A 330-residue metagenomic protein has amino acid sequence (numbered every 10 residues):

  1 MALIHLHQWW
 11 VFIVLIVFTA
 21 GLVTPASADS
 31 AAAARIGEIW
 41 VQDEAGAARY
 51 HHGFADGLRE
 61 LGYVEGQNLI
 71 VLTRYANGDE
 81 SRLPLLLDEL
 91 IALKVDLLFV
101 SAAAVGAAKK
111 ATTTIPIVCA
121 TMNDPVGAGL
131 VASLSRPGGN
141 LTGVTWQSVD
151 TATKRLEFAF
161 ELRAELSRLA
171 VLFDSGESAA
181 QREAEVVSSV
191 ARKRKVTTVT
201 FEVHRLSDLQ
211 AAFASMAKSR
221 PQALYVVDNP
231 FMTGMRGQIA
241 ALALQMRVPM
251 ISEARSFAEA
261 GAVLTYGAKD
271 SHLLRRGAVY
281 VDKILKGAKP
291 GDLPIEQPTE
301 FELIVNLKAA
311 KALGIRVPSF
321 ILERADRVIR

Functional and structural regions predicted by a protein language model:
M1-R330: Short hydrophobic alpha-helices and adjacent helix-cap/hinge residues
